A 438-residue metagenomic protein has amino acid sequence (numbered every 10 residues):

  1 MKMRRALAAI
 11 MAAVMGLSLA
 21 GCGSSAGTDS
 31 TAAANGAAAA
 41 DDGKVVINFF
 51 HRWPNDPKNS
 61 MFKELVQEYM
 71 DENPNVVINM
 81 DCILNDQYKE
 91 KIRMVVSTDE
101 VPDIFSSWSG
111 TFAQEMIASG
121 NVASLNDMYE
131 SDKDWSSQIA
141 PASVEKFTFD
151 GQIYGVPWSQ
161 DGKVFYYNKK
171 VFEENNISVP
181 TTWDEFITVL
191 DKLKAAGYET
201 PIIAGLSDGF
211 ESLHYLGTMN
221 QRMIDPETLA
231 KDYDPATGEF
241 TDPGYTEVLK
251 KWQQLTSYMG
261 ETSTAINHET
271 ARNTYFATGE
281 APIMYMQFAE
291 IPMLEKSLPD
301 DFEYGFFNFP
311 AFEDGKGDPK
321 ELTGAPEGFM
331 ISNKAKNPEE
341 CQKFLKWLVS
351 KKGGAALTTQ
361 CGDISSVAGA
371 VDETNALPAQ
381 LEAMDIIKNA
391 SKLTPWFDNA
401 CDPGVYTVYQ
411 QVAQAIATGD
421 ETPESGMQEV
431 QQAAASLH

Functional and structural regions predicted by a protein language model:
A8, C22-S119, E130-D134, V179 (+7 more regions): Conserved N-terminal structural module of periplasmic/extracytoplasmic solute-binding proteins
Q67, E72, E174-N175, K250 (+3 more regions): Extracytoplasmic/periplasmic substrate-recognition and gating elements
P102-D103, D132-K170, T200-A204, K316-E321 (+1 more regions): A structural signal for short loop-to-beta-strand junctions that line the ligand-binding cleft of periplasmic/secreted
W108-V164, S178, I187, H214 (+3 more regions): Hinge/lid segment of periplasmic solute-binding proteins
A142-E145, F307-A311, T358-T407, A415: Long, aromatic- and glycine/proline-rich binding clefts that accommodate carbohydrate-like moieties
D150-W158, K163, I187-T237, A281: Extracytoplasmic/periplasmic solute-binding protein
E173, A195-G197, D372, K388-H438: Conserved C-terminal helix/tail region of periplasmic/extracytoplasmic solute-binding proteins
L190-K192, D234-A265: Glycine-centered hinge/linker elements that transmit conformational signals in sensory and ligand-binding systems
